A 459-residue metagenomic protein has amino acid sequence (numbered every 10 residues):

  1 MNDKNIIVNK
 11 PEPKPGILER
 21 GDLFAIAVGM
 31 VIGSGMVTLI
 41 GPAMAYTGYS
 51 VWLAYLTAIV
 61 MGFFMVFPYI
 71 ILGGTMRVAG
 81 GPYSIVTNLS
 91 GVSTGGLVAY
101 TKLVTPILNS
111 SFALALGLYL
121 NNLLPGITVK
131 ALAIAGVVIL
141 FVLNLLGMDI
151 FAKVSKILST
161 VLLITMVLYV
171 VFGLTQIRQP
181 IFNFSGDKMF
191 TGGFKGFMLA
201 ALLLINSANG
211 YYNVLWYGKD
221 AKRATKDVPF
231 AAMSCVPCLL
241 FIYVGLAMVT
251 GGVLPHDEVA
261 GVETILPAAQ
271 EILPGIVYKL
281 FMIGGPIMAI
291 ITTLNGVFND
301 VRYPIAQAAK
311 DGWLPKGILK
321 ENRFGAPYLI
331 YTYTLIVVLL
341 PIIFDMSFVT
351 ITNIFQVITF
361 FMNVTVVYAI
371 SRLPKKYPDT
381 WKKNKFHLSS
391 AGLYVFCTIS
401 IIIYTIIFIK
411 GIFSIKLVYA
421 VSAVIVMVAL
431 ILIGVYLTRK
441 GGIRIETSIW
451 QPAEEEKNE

Functional and structural regions predicted by a protein language model:
M1-S50, G62-F63, F67, A79 (+4 more regions): Membrane-interface "cap" regions at the ends of multi-pass membrane proteins
K4-V8, K14, T47-W52, Y69-G96 (+6 more regions): Flexible loop linkers connecting adjacent transmembrane helices in multi-pass alpha-helical membrane transporters
N9-K10, P15, W52, T128 (+2 more regions): Helix-loop-helix junctions that connect adjacent transmembrane segments in multi-pass membrane transporters
G16-A27, G91-V104, A135-G136, T191-L202 (+4 more regions): Select transmembrane alpha-helical segments in multipass membrane proteins
P42, F64-L145, I150, P286-Q307 (+1 more regions): Hydrophobic transmembrane alpha-helices that form the core helical bundles of multi-pass secondary transporters
P82-V86, G91, N122, M233-N295 (+2 more regions): TM-loop-TM module centered on a large, flexible mid-protein loop between adjacent transmembrane helices in multi-pass
Y119, V129-Q179, T191-G193, N209 (+3 more regions): Membrane-interface loop-to-helix entry segments
G317-A326, N363-L417, I445-K457: C-terminal membrane-solvent junction of multi-pass transporters and transport-like membrane proteins
